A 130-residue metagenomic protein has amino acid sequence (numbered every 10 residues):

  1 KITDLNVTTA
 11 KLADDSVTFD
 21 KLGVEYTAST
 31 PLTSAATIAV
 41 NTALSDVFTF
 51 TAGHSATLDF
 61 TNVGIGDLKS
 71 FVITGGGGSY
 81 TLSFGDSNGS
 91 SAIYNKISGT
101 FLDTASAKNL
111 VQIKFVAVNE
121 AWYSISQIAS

Functional and structural regions predicted by a protein language model:
N6, A13-N88, F115-S130: Exposed extracellular interaction/assembly regions and N-terminal maturation sites
D86-A105: Terminal beta-strand-rich extracellular "head" domains that mediate receptor/glycan or other ligand binding
D103, A107-V116: Helix-rich interaction surfaces within compact, conserved domain-sized segments that mediate assembly or partner
